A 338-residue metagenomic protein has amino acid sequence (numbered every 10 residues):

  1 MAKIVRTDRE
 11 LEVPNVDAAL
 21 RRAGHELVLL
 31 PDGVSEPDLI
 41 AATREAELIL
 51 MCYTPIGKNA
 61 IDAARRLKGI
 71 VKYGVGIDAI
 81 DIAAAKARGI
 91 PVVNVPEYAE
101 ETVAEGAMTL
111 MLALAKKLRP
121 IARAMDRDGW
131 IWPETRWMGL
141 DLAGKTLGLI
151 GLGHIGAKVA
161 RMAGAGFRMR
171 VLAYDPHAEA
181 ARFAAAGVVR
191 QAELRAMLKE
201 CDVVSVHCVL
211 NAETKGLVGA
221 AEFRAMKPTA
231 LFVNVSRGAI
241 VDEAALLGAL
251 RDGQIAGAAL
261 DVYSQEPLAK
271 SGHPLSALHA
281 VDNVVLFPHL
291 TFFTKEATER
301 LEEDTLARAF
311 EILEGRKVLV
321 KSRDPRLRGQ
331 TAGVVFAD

Functional and structural regions predicted by a protein language model:
M1-L48, R170, V335-D338: N-terminal glycine-/charge-rich "phosphate-binding" loop or analogous flexible N-terminal tail
R9, L152-G153: Glycine-rich Rossmann-fold phosphate-binding loop(s) that bind the pyrophosphate of adenine dinucleotide cofactors
L30-P31, C52, Y73-G74, I90-E101 (+2 more regions): Short beta->alpha connector loops at strand-helix junctions that form conserved, small/polar/Pro-enriched
R44-E45, R66, K199-E200, A225-P228 (+1 more regions): Alpha-helix C-terminal capping/helix-to-coil transition sites in glycosyltransferase folds
K58-I61, M169-L172, P176-P274: Rossmann-like adenosine-cofactor binding region
G76-A79, N94, Y98, H154 (+1 more regions): Residue-level detector of alpha-helix initiation sites
R88, P96-T146, I150, K158-M162 (+1 more regions): Phosphate-binding beta-alpha-beta segment of Rossmann-like dinucleotide-binding domains, i.e., the NAD(P)
T229-L231, V235-D338: Rossmann-like dinucleotide-binding domain for NAD(H)/NADP(H)
